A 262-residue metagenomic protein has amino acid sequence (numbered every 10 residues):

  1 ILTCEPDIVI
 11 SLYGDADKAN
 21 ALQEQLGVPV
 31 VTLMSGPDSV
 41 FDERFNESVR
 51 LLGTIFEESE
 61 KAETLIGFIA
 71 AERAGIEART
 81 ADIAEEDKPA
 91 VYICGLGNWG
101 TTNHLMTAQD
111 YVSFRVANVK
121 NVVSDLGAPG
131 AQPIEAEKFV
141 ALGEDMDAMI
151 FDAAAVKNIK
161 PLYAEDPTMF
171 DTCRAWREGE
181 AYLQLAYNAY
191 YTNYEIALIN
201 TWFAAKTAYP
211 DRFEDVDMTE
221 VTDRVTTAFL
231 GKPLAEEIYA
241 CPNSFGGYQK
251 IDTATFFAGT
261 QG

Functional and structural regions predicted by a protein language model:
L2-I55, P133-D171, D252-G259: Acidic/His-rich segments in extracytoplasmic proteins that coordinate ligands and/or metal ions
K18-W99, V123-S124, A131, Y187-N243 (+2 more regions): Extracytoplasmic substrate-binding proteins
Q23-Q25, L105-A108, A164-E165, A197-L198: Short, glycine/charged-enriched secondary-structure capping and boundary segments
Q25-P29, A117-N118, R177: Short, structured coil segments at secondary-structure junctions
N103-A131: Alpha-helical, coiled-coil/dimerization segments enriched in small aliphatic residues
Y111-N118, I134-E144, A204: A residue-level marker of the well-folded mature domains of exported/periplasmic proteins
D147-R212: Active-site/pore-lining binding-face segments in mid-to-C-terminal subdomains
